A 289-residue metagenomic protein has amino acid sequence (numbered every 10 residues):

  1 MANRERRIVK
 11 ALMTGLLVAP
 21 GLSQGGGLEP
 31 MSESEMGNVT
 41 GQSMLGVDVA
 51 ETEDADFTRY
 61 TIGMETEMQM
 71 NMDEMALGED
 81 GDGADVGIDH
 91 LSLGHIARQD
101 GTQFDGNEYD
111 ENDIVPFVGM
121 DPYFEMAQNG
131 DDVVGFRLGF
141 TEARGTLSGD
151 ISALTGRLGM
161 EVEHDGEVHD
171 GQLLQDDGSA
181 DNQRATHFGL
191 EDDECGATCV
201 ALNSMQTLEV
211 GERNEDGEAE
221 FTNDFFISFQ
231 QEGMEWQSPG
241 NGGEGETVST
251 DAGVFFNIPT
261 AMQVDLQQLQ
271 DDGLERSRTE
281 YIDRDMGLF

Functional and structural regions predicted by a protein language model:
M1-E51: Low-complexity repetitive segments in secreted/extracellular proteins
G46-F289: Intrinsically disordered, low-complexity polar regions and short flexible loop motifs
